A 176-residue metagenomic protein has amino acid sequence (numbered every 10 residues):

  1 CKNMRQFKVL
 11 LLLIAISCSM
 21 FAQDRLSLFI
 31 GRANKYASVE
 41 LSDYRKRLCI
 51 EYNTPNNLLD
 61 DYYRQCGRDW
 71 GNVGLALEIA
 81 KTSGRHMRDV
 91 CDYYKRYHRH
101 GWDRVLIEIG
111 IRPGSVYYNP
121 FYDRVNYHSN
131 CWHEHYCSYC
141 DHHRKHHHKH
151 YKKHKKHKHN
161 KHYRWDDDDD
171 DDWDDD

Functional and structural regions predicted by a protein language model:
C1-N3: Short, Lys/Arg-enriched N-terminal segments with co-localized hydrophobic residues within the first ~10-30 amino acids
F7-S17: Sec-dependent N-terminal signal peptides
A22-D176: Glycine- and aromatic-enriched low-complexity segments, predominantly in secreted/extracellular proteins and matrices
